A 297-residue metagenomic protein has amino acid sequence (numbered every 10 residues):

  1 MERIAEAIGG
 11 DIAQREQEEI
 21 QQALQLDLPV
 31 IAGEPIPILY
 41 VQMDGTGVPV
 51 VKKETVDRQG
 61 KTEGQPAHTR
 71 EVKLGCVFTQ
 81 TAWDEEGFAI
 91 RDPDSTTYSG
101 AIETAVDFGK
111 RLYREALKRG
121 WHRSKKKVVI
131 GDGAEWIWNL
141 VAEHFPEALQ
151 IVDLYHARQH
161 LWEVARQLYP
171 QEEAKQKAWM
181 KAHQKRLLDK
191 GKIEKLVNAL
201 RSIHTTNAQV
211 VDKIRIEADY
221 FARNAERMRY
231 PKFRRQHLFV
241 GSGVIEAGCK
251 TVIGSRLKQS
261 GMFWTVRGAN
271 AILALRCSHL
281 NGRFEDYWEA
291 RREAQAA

Functional and structural regions predicted by a protein language model:
M1-A297: Catalytic center-proximal scaffold of phosphoryl-transfer enzymes
